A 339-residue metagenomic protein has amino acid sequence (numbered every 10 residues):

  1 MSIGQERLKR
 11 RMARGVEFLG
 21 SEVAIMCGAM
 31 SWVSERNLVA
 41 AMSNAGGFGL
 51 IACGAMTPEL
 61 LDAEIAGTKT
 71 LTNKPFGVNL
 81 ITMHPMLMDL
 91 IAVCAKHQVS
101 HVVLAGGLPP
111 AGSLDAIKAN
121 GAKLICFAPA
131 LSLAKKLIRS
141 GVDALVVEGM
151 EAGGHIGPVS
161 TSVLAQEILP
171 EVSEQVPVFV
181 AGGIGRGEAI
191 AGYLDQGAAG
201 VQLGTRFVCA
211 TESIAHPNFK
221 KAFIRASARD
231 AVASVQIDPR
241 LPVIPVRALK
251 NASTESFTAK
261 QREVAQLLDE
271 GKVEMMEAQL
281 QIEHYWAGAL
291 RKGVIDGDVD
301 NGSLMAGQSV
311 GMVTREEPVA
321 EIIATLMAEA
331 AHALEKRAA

Functional and structural regions predicted by a protein language model:
S2-P177: Active-site entrance/lid segments in N-terminal catalytic domains of soluble metabolic enzymes
V33, I184-G185: Residue-level detector of alpha-helix initiation sites
M150-E151, G182-I184: Acidic, glycine-rich active-site loops and adjacent beta-strand->loop/helix elements that engage anionic groups
P158-F179, G185-A339: Conserved active-site-proximal phosphate/metal-binding subdomains
